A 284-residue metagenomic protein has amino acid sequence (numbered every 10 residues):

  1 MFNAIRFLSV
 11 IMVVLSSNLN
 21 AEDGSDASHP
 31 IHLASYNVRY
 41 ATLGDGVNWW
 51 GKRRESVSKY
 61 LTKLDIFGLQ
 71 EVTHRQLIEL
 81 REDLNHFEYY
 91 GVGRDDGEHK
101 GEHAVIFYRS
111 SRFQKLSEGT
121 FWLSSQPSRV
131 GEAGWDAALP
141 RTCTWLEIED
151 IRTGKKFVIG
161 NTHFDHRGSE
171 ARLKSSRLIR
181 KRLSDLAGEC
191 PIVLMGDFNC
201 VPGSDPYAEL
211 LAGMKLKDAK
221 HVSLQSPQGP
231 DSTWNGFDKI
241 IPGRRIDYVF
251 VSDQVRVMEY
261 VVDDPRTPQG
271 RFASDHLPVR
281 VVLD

Functional and structural regions predicted by a protein language model:
F2-F7, I11, L15-D83, R94-E102 (+2 more regions): N-terminal, active-site-proximal structural segment of metallo-dependent hydrolase catalytic domains
E22-D23, R112, E170, K181-I192 (+1 more regions): Metal-dependent phosphoester-hydrolase catalytic domains
S25-S28, L61, G97-K100, A137-P140 (+5 more regions): Extracellular/periplasmic catalytic domains that process cell-envelope and extracellular macromolecules
H32-V38, V57-L80, F107, L146 (+7 more regions): Active-site beta-strand/loop signature of hydrolases that rely on acidic residues for catalysis
V38-A41, T73-Q76, R94-E98, R112-F113 (+6 more regions): Solvent-exposed loop/turn segments at secondary-structure junctions within structured extracellular/periplasmic domains
A41-D45, P127-W135, T162-R172: Surface-exposed cleft-lining segments at the edges of enzyme active sites
G46-R54, Q70-H74, K100, L139 (+5 more regions): Solvent-exposed, acidic/flexible segments
I66-K156, V261: Structured beta-strand-rich core segments of catalytic domains in phosphoester-bond hydrolases
